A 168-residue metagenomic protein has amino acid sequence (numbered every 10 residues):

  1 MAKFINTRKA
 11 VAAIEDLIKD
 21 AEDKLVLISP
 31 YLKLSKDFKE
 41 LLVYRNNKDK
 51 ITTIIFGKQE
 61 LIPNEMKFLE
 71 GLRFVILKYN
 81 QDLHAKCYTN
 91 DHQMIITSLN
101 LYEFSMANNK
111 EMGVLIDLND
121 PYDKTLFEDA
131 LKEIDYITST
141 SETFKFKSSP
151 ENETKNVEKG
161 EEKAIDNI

Functional and structural regions predicted by a protein language model:
M1-I168: PLD/PLD-like phosphodiesterase catalytic module centered on the HKD motif
